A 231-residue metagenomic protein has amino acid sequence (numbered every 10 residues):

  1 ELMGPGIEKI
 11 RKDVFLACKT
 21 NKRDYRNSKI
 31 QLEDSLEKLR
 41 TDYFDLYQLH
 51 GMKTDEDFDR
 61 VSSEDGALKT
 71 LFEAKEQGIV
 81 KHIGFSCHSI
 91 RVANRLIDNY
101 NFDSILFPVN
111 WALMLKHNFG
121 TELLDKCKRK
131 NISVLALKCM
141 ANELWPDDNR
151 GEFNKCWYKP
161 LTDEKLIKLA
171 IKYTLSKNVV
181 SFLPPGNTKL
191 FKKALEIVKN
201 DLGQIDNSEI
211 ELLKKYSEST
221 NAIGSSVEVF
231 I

Functional and structural regions predicted by a protein language model:
E1, N21-S28, D55, A112-N118: Acidic-and-aromatic substrate-binding clefts and catalytic sites of carbohydrate-active enzymes
E1-E8, S28-R40, F58-E64, S89-N101: Distinct, well-ordered alpha-helical segments
R11-V14, D42-L46, K81-H82: Short acidic capping loops at alpha-helix termini that bridge into adjacent secondary structure
D13-D24, L46-G51: A short, structured active-site edge motif that brings together acidic residues
L39-Y43, C139: Short, compositionally biased "basic patch" segments
M52-I231: Beta/alpha (TIM)-barrel catalytic core signal, keyed to glycine-rich beta->alpha loops juxtaposed to Asp/Glu that bind
